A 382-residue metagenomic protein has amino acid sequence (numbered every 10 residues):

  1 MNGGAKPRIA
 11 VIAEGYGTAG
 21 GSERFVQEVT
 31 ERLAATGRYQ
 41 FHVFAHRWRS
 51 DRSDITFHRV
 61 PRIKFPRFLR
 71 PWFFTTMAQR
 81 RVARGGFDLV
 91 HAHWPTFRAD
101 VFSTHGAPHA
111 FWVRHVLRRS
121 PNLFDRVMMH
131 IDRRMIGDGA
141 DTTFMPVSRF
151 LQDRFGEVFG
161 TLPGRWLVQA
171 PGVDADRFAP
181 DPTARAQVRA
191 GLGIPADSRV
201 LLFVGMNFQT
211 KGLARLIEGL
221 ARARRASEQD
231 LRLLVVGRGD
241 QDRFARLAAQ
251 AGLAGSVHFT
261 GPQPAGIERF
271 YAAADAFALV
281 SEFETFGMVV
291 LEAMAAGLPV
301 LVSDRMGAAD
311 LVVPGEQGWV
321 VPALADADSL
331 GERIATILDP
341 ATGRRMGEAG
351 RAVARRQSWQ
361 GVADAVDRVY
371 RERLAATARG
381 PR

Functional and structural regions predicted by a protein language model:
F124-V147, Q152-D153, V158-F159: Membrane-proximal helix-turn-helix segments that form the acceptor-binding/catalytic region of lipid-linked
M145, P195-K211, I217-L220, L234: Conserved donor-binding/catalytic core segment of Leloir-type glycosyltransferases
A190, T342-R356: A short, well-ordered alpha-helix in the C-terminal region of glycosyltransferases
A245-P262: Nucleotide-activated donor-binding/catalytic signature segment of Leloir-type glycosyltransferases, i.e., the conserved
P262-Q263, F270-A274: Short alpha-helical donor nucleotide-sugar binding micro-motif in glycosyltransferases
E282: Aromatic "clamp/platform" in nucleotide-sugar-dependent glycosyltransferases that forms part of the donor/acceptor
P299-S303, V312: Short hydrophobic beta-strand element within catalytic cores of glycosyltransferases and related nucleotide-activated
A309-A335: Change "using UDP/GDP/dTDP sugars" to "using nucleotide sugars
